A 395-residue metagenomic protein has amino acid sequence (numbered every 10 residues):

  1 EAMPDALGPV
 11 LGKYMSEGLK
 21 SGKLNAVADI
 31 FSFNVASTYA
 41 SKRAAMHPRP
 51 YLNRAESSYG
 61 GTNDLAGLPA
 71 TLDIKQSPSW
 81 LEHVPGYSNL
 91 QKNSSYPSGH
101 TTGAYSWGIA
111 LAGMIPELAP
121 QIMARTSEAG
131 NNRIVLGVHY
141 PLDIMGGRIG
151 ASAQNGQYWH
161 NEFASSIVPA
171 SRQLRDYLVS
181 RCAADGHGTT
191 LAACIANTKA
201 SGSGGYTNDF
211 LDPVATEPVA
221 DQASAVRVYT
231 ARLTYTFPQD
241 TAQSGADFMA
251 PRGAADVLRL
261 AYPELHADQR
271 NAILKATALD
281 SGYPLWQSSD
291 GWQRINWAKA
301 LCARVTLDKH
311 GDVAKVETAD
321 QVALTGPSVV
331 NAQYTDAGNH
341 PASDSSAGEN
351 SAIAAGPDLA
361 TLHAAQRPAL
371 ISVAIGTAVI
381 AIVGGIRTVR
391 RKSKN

Functional and structural regions predicted by a protein language model:
E1-V135, P169-D176, S180, G204-D344 (+4 more regions): Hydrophobic alpha-helical bundle signature of multipass membrane enzymes
H100-A104, V135-S171: Alpha-helical transmembrane segments that form the membrane-embedded catalytic/substrate-binding core of multi-pass
I149-V168, C194-Q222: C-terminal domain-closing interface element
H340, S351, S393-N395: N-terminal cationic leader/targeting segments used for protein routing and processing
N350-H363: Juxtamembrane low-complexity tails/linkers enriched in Ser/Thr-Pro and polybasic
T361-I375: Juxtamembrane/start-of-transmembrane alpha-helix segments at the extracytoplasmic/lumenal side of membrane anchors
V379-N395: C-terminal membrane-anchoring or membrane-association module
